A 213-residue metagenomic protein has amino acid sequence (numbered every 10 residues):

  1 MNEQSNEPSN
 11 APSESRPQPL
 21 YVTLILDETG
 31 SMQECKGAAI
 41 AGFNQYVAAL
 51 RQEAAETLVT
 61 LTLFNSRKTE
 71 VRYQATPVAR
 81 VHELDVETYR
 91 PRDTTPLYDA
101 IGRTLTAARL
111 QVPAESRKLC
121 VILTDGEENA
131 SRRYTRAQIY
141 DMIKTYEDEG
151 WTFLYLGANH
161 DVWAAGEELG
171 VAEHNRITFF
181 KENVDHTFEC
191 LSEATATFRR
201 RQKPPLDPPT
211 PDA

Functional and structural regions predicted by a protein language model:
M1-A213: Acidic, low-complexity intrinsically disordered regions
